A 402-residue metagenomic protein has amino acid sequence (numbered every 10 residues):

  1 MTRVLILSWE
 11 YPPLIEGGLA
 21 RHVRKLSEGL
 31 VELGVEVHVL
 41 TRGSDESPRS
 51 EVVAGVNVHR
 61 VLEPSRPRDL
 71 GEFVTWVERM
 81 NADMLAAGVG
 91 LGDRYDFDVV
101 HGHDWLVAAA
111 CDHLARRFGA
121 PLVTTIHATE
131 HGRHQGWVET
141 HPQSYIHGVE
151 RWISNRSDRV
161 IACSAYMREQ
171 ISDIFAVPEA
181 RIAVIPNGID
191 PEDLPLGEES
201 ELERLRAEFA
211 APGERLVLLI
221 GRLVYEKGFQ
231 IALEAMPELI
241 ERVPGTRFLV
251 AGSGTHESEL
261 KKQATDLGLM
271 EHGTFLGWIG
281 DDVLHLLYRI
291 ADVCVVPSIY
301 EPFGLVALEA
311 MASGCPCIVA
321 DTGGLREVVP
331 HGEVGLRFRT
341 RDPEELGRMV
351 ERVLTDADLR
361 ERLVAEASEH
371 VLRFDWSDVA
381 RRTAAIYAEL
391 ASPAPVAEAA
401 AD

Functional and structural regions predicted by a protein language model:
M1-N57, A394-D402: N-terminal subdomain of nucleotide-sugar transferases
P121, G132-W152: Nucleotide-sugar donor phosphate/pyrophosphate-binding loop at the beta->alpha transition of glycosyltransferases
H141, P195-A210: A short helix/loop element that forms part of the nucleotide-sugar donor recognition site in Leloir-type
Y166, G188: Carbohydrate-associated surface elements
W278-I279, L286-A291: Short alpha-helical donor nucleotide-sugar binding micro-motif in glycosyltransferases
I299: Aromatic "clamp/platform" in nucleotide-sugar-dependent glycosyltransferases that forms part of the donor/acceptor
P316-A320: Short hydrophobic beta-strand element within catalytic cores of glycosyltransferases and related nucleotide-activated
H331-G332, L336-P343, R352-D358: Conserved acidic donor-binding segment of nucleotide-sugar-dependent glycosyltransferases
